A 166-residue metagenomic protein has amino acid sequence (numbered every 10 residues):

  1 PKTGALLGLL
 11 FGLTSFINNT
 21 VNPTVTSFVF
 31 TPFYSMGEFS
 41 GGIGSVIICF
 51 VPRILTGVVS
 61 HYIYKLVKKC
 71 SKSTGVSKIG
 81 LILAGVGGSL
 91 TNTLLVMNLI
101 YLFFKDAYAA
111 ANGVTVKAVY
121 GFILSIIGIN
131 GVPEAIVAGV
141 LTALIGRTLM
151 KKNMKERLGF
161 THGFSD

Functional and structural regions predicted by a protein language model:
P1-D166: Loop-helix junctions at membrane interfaces
